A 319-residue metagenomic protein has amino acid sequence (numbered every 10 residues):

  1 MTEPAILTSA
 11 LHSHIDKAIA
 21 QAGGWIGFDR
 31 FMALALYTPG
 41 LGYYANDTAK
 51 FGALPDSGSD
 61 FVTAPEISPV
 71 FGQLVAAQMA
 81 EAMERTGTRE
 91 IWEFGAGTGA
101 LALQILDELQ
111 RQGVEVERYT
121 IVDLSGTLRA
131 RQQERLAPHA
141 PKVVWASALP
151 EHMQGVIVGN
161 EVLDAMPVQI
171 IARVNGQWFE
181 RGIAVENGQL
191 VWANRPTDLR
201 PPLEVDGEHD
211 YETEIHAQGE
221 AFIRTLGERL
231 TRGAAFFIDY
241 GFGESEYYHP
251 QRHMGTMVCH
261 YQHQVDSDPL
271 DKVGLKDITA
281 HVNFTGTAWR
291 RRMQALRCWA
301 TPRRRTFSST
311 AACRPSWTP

Functional and structural regions predicted by a protein language model:
M1-F94, T98-M153, I171, M254 (+2 more regions): Rossmann-like AdoMet
H14-A18, V144, E151-P319: Class I S-adenosyl-L-methionine
